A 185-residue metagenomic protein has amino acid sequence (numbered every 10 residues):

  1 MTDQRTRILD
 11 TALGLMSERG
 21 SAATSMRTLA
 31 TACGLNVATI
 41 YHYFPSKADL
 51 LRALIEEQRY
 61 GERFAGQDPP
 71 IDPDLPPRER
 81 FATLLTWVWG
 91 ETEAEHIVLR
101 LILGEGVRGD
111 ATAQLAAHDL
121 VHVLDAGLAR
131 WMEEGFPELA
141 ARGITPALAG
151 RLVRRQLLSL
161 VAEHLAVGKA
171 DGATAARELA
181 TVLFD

Functional and structural regions predicted by a protein language model:
Q4-L13, L29, L54-Q58, E62 (+1 more regions): Generic hydrophobic, amphipathic alpha-helix propensity
R7, L15-D49, A53: Helix-turn-helix
T11-L15, A53, W87, E91 (+1 more regions): Short amphipathic alpha-helical elements of helix-turn-helix/winged-helix folds
E18-A22, E95, R142: Short coil/turn segments at alpha/beta junctions that flank glycine-rich nucleotide-binding fingerprints
E56-L84: Amphipathic alpha-helical linker/stalk segments
R63, A94-L103, A111-E138, A147-R151 (+2 more regions): Amphipathic alpha-helical packing segments from all-alpha helical-bundle domains
E79-G104, R154: Helical hydrophobic small-molecule/effector-binding pocket
A82, G143-R154, L158: Short, well-structured alpha-helical segments
